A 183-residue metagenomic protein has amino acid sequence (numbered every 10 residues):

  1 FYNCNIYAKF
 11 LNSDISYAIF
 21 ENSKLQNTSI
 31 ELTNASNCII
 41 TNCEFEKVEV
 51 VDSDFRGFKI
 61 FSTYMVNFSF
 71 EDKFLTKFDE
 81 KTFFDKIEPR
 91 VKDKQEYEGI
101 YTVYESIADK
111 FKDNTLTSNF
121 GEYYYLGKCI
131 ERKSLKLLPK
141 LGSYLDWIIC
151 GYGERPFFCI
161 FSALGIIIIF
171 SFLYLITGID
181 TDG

Functional and structural regions predicted by a protein language model:
F1-E105, K110-F111, L116-N119: Tandem repeat scaffolds
I6-K9, L135-L138, D180: Generic structural signal for short, solvent-exposed loop/turn connectors between secondary structure elements
I60, M65, F70, L75 (+6 more regions): Solvent-exposed, non-transmembrane amphipathic alpha-helical segments
E88-E96, K133-L137, R155: Alpha-helix capping and helix-coil boundary motifs
N114-L135: Extended, hydrophilic extramembrane loops/domains of integral membrane proteins
L138-G183: Core alpha-helical transmembrane segments of integral membrane proteins
